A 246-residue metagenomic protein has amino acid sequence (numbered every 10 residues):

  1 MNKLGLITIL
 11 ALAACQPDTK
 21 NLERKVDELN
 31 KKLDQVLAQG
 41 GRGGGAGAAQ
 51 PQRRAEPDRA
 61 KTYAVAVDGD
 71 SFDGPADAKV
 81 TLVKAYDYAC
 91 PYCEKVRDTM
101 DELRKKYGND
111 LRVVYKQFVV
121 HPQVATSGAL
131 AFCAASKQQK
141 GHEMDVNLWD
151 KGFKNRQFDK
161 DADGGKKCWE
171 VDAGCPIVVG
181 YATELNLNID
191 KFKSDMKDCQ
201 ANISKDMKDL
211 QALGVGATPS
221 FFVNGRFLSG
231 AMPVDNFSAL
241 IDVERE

Functional and structural regions predicted by a protein language model:
M1-I9: Sec-dependent signal peptide recognition, specifically the positively charged N-region followed immediately by
L6, A66-V67, K84, F222 (+1 more regions): A generic, residue-level signal for flexible/boundary positions that often mark functional hotspots
T8-L10, S238-A239: Short A/G/S/P-biased low-complexity tracts
L12-A14: C-terminal motif of bacterial Sec signal peptides marking the signal peptidase cleavage site
Q16-Q123, C199-A212, E244-E246: Extracytoplasmic thiol/disulfide redox context detector
R42, A46, V119-T218, F222-E246: Cysteine-centric redox/oxidoreductase cores and disulfide-bonded domains
